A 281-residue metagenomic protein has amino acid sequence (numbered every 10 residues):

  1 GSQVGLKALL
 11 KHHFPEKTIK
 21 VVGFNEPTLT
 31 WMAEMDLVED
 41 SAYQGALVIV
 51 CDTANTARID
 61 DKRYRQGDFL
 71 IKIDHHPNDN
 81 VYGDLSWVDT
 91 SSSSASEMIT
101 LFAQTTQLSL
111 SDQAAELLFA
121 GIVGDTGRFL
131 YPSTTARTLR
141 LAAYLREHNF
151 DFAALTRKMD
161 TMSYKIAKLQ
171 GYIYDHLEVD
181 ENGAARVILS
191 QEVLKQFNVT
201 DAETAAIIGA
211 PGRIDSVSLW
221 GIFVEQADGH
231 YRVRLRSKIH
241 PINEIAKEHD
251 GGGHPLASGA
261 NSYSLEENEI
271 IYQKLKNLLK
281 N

Functional and structural regions predicted by a protein language model:
G1-P27, G124-K280: Hydrophobic helix-and-loop "lid/oligomerization" segment in the mid-to-C-terminal part of catalytic domains
G1-R63: N-terminal small/polar loop signature for handling phosphorylated ligands or for N-terminal nucleophile
A33, R65-G67, Y82-G83, H249: Short, structured coil segments at secondary-structure junctions
L47-I49, F69-I71, L219: Structural motif
T53-T56, H76-N78, Q191-E192: Short glycine-rich anion-binding loops that position phosphate/pyrophosphate groups of nucleotides and phosphorylated
R58-P77: A short, gly/pro- and small-residue-rich
I73-L141: Short alpha-helices
